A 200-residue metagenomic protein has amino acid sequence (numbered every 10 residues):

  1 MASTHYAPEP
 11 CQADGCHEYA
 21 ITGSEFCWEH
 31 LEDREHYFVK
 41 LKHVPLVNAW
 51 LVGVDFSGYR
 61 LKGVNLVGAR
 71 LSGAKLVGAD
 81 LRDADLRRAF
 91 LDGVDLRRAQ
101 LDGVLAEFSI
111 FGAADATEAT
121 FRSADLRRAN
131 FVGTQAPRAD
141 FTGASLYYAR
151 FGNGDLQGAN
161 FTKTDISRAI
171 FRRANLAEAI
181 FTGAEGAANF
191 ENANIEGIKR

Functional and structural regions predicted by a protein language model:
A2-F26, L31-R200: Tandem repeat scaffolds
